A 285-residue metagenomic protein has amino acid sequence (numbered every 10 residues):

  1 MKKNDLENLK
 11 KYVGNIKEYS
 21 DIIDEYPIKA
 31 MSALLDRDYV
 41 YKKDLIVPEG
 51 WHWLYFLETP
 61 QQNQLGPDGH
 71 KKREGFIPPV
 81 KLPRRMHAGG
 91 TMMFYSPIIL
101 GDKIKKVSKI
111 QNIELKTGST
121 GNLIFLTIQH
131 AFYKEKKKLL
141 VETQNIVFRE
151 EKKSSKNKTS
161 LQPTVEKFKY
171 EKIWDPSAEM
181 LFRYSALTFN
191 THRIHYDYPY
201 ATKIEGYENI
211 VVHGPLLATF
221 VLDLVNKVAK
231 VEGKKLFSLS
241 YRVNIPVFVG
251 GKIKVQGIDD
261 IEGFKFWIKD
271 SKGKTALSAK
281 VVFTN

Functional and structural regions predicted by a protein language model:
M1-K103: Hydrophobic, proline/glycine-rich low-complexity stretches
K2-I46, S160-L217, L224-K227: A contiguous, surface-exposed recognition patch within enzymatic or periplasmic domains that forms
K2-K17, H87-P176, V243-N285: HotDog/MaoC-like acyl-thioester-processing domains
V13, I23, P27, L57-P60 (+9 more regions): Solvent-exposed, flexible loop/coil residues
L45, N122, G233-K235: Short, surface-exposed helix-loop/turn micro-motifs enriched in polar/charged residues
P79, H130, K134, I210-V211: Alpha-helix boundary/capping detector
A201-E262, K269-A276: Catalytic-pocket segment enriched in acidic/His residues
